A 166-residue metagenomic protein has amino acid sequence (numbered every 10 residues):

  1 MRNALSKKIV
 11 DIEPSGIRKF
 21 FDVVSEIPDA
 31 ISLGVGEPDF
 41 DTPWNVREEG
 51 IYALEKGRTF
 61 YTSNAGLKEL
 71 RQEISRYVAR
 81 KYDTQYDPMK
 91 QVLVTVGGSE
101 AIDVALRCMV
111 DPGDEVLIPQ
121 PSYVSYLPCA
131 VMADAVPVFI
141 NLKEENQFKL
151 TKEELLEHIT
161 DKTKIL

Functional and structural regions predicted by a protein language model:
M1-I9: Generic N-terminal amphipathic, Lys/Arg-enriched alpha-helix
N3, I31-G34, F139-N141, I165-L166: Short beta-strands and strand-loop turn motifs
K8-G97, V104: N-terminal small-domain helix-loop-helix segment of the aminotransferase-like
G97-E100, P112: Hydrophobic transmembrane-helix microenvironments that flank and shape a buried ionizable site
A101-I102, Y126: Short, hydrophobic alpha-helical packing/hinge segments within bilobed ligand-binding/sensory domains
R107-I165: PLP-dependent aminotransferase-like
